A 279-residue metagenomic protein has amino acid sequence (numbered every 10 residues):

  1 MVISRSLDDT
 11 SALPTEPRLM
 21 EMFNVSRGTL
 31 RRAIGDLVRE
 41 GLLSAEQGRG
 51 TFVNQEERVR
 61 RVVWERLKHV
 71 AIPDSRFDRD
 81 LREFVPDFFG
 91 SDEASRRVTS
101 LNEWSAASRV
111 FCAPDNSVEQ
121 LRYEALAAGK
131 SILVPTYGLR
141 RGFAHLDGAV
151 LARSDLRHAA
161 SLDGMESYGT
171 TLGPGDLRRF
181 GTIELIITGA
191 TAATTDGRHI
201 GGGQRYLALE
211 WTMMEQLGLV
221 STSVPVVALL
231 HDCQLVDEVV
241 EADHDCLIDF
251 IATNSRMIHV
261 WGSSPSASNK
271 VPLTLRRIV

Functional and structural regions predicted by a protein language model:
M1-V2: N-terminal amphipathic alpha-helix
D8-E46: N-terminal helix-turn-helix
T15, R49-R58: Short, cationic-aromatic polyanion-contact patches
L42-S44, F52, R109-A113, S131-V134: Short, conserved beta-strand segments within well-ordered enzyme catalytic domains that often line or immediately flank
F52, Q120-L121, L209: Phosphate- and divalent-cation-binding pockets in alpha/beta enzyme and binding domains that engage nucleotide-derived
E56-P86, R97-S108, A128-S131, G142-V279: Surface-exposed, charge/polar-rich loops and edge strands
C112-L126, K130-I132, T136-Y137: Extended, H/D-rich, highly charged conserved domains that either
